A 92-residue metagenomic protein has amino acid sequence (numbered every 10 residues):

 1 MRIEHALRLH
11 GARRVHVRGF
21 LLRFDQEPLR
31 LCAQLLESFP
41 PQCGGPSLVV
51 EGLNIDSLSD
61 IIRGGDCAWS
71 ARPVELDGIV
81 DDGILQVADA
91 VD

Functional and structural regions predicted by a protein language model:
M1-D92: OB-fold and OB-like single-stranded nucleic-acid-recognition modules and their adjacent interaction interfaces
